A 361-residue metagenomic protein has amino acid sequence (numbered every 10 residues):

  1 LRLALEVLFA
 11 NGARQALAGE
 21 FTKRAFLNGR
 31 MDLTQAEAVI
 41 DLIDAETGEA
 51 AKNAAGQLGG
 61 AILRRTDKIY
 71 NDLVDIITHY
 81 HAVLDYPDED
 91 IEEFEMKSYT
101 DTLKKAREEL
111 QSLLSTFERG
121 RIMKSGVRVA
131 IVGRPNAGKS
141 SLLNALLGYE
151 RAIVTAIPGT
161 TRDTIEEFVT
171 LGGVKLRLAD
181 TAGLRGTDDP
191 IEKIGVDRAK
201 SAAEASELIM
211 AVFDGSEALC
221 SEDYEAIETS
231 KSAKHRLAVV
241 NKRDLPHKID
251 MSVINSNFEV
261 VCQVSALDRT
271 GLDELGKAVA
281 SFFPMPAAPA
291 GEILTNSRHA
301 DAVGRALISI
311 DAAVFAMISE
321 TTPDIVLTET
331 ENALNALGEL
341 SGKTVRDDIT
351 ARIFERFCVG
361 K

Functional and structural regions predicted by a protein language model:
L1-K68: Accessory, often N-terminal, substrate/partner-engagement and coupling regions that sit outside the core NTP/cofactor
R14, K175-R177, V260: Conserved beta-strand segments of alpha/beta enzyme cores
Q15, V129-I131, L178: Generic preference for hydrophobic
G29, N136, D180: Conserved G/P- and acidic residue-centered "switch" motifs that form tight phosphate/ATP-binding loops in soluble
A51-T170, T187-D189, A218-K361: C-terminal-of-GTPase-core extension/linker across diverse P-loop GTPases
G159-T187, A205-L208, V212: Switch I (G2) and immediately adjacent beta-strands of P-loop GTPase domains
L184, E192-V196, Y224: Short alpha-helix of the ABC ATPase nucleotide-binding domain corresponding to the H-loop/switch region
E192-S216: Inter-motif core of Ras-like GTPase G domains
